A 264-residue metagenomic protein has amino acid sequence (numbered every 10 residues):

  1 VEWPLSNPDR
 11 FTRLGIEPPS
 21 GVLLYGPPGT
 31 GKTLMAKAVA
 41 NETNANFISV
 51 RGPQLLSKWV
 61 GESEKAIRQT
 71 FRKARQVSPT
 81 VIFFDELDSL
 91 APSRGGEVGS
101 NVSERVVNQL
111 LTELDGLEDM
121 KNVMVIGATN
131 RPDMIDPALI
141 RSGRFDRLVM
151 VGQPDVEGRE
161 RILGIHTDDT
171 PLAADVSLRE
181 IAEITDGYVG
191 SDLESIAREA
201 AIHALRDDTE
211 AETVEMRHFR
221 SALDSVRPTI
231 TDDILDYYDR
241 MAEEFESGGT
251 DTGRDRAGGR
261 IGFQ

Functional and structural regions predicted by a protein language model:
V1-E183, G187-Y188, A200: Walker A/P-loop NTP-binding motif of AAA+ ATPase domains
T12-L14, A174-R198, I202-Q264: C-terminal engagement/docking regions of AAA+ P-loop ATPases
